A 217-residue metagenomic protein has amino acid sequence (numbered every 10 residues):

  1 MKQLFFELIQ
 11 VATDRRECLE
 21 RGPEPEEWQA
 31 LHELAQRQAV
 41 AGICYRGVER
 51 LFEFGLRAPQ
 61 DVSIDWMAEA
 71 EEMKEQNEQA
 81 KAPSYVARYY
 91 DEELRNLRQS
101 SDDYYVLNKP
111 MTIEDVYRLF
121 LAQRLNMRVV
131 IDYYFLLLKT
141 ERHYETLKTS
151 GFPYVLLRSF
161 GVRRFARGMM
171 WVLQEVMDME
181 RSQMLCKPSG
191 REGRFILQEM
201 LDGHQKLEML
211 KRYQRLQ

Functional and structural regions predicted by a protein language model:
M1-Q217: Conserved NTP-donor binding/palm subdomain of two-metal-ion nucleotidyltransferases/polymerases, i.e., the charged
